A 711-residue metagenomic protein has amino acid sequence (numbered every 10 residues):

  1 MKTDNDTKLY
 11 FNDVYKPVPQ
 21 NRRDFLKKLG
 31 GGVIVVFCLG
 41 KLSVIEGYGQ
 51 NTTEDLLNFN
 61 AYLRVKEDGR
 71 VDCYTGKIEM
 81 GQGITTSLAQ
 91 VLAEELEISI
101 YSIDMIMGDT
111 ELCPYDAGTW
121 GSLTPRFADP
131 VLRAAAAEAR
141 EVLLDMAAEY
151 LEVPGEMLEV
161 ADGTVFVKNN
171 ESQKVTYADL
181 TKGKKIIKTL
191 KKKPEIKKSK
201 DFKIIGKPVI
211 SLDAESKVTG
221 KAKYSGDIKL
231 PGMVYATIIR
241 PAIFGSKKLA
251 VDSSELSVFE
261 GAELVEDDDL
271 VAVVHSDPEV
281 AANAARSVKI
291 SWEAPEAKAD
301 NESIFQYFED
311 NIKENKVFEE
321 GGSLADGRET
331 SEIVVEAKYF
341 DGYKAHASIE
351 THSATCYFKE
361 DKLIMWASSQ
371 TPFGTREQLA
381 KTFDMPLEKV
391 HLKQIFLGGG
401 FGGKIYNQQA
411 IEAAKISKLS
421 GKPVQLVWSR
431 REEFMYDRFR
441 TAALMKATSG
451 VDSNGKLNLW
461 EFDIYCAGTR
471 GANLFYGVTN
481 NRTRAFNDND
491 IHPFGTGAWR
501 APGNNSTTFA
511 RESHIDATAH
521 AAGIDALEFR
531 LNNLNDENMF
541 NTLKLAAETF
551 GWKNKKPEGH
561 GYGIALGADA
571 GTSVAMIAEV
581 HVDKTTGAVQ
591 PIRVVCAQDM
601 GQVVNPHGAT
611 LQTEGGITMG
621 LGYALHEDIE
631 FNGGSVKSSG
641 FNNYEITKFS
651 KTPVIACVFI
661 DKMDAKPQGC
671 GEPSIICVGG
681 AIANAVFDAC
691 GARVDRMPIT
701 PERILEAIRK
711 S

Functional and structural regions predicted by a protein language model:
K2-L39, Y48-S711: Cofactor-binding beta-sheet edge motifs in enzyme active sites
